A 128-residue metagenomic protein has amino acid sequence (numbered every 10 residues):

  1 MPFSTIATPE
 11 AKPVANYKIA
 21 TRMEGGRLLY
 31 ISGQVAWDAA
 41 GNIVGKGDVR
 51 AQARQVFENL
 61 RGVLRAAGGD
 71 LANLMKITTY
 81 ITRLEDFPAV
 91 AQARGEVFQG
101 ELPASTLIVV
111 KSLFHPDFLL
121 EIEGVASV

Functional and structural regions predicted by a protein language model:
M1-E58, G62-M75, I81-V128: N-terminal presequence-like segments and the immediate start of the first folded domain
